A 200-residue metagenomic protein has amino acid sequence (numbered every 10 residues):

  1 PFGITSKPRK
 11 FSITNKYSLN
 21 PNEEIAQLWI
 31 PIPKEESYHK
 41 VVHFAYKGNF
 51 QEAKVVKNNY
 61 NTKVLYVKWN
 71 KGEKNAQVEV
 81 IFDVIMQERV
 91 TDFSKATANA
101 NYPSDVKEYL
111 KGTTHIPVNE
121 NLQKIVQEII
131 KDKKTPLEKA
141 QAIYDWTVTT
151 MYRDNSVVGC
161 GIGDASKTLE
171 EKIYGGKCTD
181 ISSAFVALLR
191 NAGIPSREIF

Functional and structural regions predicted by a protein language model:
P1-V90: Intrinsically disordered, low-complexity N-terminal segments that are enriched in acidic
T14-Y17, E108-T113, I125-K134, S166-G176: Second-shell loop/turn segments in exported
D83, Q87, I125-I129, W146-T150: Mid-sequence acidic-hydrophobic segments that form the walls of catalytic/ligand-binding cavities or oligomerization
V90-V118: Glycine/proline-rich low-complexity spacer/linker segments in large multi-domain proteins
K95-A98, K124-Q141: Charged, low-complexity intrinsically disordered tails and linkers
D132-Q141, D145-F200: Active-site neighborhood of thiol-dependent amide/isopeptide-bond enzymes
